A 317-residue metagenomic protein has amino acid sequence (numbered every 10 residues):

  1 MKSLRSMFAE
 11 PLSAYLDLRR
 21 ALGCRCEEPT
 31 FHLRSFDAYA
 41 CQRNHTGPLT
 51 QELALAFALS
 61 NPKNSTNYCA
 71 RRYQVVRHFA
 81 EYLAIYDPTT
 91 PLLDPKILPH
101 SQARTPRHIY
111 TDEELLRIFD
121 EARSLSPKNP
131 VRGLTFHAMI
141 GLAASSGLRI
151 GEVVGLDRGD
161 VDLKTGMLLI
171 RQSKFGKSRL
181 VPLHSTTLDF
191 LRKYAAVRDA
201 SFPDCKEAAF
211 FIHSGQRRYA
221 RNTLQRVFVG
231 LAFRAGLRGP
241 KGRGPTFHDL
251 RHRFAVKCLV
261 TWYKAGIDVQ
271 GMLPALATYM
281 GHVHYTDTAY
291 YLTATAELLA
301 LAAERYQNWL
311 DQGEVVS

Functional and structural regions predicted by a protein language model:
M1-S317: Conserved catalytic core of the tyrosine transesterase superfamily
